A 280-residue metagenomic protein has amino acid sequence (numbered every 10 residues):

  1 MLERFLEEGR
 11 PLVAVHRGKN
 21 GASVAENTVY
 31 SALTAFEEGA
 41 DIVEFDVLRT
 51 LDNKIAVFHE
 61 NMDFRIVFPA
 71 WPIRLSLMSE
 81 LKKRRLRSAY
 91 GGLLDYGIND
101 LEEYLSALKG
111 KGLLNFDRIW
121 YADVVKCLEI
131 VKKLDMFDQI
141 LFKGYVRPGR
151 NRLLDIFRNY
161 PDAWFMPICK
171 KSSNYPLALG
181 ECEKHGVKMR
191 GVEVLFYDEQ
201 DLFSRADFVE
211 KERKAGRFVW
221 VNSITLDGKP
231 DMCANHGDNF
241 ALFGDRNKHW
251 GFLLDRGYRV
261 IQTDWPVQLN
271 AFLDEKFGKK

Functional and structural regions predicted by a protein language model:
M1-K280: Phosphate-group recognition and catalysis centered on beta-loop-alpha active-site segments
